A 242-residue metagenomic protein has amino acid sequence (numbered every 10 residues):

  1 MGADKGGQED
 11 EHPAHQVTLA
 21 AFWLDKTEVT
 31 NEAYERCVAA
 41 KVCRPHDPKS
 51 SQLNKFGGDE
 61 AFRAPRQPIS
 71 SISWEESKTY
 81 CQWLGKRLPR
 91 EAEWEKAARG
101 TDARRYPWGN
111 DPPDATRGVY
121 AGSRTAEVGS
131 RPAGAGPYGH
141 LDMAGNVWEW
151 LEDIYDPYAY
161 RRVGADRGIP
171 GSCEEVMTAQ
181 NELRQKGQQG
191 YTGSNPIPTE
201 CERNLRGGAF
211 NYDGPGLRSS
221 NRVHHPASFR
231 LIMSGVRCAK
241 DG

Functional and structural regions predicted by a protein language model:
M1-Q52, I72-E75, A144-G145, E152: A short glycine-rich, aromatic-capped structural motif
G2-G6, S50-V223, R230-I232: Functional-site microenvironments in short loops/helix caps that host divalent-cation chemistry
A3, A21, T30, N110 (+2 more regions): Non-catalytic surface loops within mature trypsin-like serine protease
H15-Q16, D25, P137-G139, A227-S228: Short, surface-exposed beta-strand/loop micro-motifs that present aromatic residues
W23-D25, W83, R237-A239: Residues within well-ordered beta-strands of beta-sheet-rich folds
L231-G242: Short, structured beta-strand segments at or near domain termini in extracellular proteins/domains
